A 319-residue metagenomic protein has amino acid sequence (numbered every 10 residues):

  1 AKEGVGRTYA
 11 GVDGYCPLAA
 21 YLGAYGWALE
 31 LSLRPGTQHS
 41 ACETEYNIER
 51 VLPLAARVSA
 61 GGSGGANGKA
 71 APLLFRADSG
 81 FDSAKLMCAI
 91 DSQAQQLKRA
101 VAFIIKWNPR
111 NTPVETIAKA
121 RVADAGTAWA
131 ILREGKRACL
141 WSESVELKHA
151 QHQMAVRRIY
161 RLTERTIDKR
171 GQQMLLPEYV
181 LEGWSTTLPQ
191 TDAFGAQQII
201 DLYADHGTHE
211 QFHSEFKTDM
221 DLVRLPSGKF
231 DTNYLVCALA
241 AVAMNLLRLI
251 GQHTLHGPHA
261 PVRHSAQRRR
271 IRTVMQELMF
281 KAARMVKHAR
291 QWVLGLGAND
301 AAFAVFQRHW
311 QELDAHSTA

Functional and structural regions predicted by a protein language model:
A1-A20: Active-site-proximal, Lys/Arg-enriched surface segment that forms a nucleic-acid-binding/basic interface patch
G26, P72-D82, F103, W184 (+3 more regions): Short, conserved catalytic/metal-binding motifs centered on acidic residues
L33-V58: Active-site beta-loop-alpha junctions of metal-dependent nucleic acid enzymes, especially the RNase H-like/DDE
F75-K85, P109-N111, D231: Acidic, metal-coordinating catalytic cores used for nucleic-acid/nucleotide bond scission and strand-transfer chemistry
M87-A100: Short, surface-exposed basic-aromatic patches at helix termini and helix-loop junctions that form
R99-S214, T218, V305-A319: An anionic, glycine-rich sequence signature occurring as long contiguous blocks
A196-L235, L239, A243-G251: Short amphipathic alpha-helical "interface-anchor" segments enriched in bulky aromatics
L247-A319: A short, flexible helix-boundary coil/loop motif
